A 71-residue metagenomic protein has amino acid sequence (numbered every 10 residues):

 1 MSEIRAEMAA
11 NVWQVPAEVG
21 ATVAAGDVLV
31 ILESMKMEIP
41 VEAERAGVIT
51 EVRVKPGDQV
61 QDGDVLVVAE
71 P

Functional and structural regions predicted by a protein language model:
M1-N11, I31-E44, P71: Short beta-strand-turn/beta-hairpin segments enriched in glycine/proline and small hydrophobics that form edge-strand
M8, Q14-E18, T22, E51-V54: Short histidine-centered loop motifs in beta-beta connectors
E18-L29, P56-L66: Short, well-structured beta-strand-loop connectors
T22-A24, E38, A46: Short linear functional motifs in flexible/disordered or boundary regions
E44-A46, E51-P71: C-terminal structural segments of small proteins and small subunits
